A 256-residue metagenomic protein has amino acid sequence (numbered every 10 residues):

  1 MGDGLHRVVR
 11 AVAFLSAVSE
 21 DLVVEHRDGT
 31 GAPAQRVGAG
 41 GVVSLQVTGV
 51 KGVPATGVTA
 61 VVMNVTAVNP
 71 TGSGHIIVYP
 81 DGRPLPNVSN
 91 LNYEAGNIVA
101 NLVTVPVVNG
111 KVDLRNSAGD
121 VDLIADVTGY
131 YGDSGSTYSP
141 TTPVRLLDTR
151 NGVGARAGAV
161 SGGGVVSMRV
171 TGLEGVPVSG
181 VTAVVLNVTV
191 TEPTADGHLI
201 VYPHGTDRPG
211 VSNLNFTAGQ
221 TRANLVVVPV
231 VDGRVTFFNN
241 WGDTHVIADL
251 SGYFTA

Functional and structural regions predicted by a protein language model:
M1-A256: Short edge beta-strands and adjacent beta->alpha junctions
